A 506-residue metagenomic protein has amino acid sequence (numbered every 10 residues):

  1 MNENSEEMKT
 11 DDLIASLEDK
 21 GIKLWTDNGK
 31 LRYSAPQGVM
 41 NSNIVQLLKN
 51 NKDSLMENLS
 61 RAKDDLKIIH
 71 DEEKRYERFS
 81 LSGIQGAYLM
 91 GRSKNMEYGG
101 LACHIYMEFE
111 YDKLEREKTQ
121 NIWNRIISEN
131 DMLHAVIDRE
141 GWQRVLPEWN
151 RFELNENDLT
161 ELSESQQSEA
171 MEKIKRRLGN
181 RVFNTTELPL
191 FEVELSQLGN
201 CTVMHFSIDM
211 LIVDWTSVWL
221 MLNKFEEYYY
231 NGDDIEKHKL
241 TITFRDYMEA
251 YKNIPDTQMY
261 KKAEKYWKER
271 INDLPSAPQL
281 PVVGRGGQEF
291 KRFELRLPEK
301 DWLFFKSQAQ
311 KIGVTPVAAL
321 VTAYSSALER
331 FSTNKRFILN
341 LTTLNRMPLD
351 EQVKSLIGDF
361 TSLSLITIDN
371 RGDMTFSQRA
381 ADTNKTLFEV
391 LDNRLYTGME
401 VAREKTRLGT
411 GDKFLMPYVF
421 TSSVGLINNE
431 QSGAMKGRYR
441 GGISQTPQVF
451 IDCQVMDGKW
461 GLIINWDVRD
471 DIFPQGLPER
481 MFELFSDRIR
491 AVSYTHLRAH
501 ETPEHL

Functional and structural regions predicted by a protein language model:
M1-S93, E169, I242, K265 (+2 more regions): Regions immediately C-terminal to embedded phosphopantetheine-bearing carrier domains
N2-D11, Y111-S128, L146-E187, E264 (+5 more regions): A short, small/polar-residue-rich loop/turn motif at beta-strand boundaries within alpha/beta enzyme cores
T10, R61-M96, Q120-S165, K173-I174 (+6 more regions): Short amphipathic alpha-helices and their capping loops
N28-G29, Q85-E110, E140-L162, E187-E192 (+8 more regions): Acyl/amide activation-and-transfer machinery of modular secondary-metabolite enzymes
A35, N130, H134, L222-E226 (+4 more regions): Extended, hydrophobic beta-loop-alpha segments that form or line the acyl/peptidyl-thioester binding and transfer paths
V45-L47, M56, S196-F244, L477-A491: Active-site-proximal acidic secondary-structure segment that organizes catalysis
R75, K94-C103, Q120, D131-M132 (+7 more regions): His-Asp-centered acyl/peptidyl-transfer active-site segments
H496-L506: Single conserved hydrophobic/aromatic residue that forms the stacking wall/gate of nucleotide- or nucleobase-binding
